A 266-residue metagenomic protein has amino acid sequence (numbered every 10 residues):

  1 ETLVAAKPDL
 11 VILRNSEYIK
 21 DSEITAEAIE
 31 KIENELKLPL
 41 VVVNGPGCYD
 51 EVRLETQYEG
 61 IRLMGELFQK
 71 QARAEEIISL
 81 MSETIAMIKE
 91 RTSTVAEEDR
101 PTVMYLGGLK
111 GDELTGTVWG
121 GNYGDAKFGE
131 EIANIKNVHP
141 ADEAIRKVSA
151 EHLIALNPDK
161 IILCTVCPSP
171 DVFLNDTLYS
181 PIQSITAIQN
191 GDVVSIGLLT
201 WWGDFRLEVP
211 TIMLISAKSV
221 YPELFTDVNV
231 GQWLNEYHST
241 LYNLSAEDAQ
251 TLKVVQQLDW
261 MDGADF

Functional and structural regions predicted by a protein language model:
E1-F266: N-terminal ligand-binding lobe of clamshell/alpha-beta domains
